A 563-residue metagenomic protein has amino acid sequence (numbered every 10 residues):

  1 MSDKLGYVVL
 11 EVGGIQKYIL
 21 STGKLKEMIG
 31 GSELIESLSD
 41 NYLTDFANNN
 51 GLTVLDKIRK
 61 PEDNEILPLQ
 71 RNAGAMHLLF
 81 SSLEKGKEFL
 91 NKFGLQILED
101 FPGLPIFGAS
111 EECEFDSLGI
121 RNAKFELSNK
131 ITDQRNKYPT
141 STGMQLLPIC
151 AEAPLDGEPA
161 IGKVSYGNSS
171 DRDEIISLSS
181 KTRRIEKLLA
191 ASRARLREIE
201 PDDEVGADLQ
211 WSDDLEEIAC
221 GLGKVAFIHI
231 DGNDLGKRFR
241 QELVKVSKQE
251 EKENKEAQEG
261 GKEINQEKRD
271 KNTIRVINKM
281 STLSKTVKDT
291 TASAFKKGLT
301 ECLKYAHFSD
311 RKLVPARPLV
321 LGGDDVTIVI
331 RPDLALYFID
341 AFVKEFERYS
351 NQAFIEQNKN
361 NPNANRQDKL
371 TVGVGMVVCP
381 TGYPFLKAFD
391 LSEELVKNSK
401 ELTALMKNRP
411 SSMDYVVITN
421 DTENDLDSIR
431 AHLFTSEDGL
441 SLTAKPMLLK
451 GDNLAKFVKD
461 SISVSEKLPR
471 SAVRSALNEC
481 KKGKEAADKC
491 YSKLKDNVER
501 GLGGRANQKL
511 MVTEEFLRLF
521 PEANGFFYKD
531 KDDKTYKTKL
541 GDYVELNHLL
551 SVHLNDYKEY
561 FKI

Functional and structural regions predicted by a protein language model:
M1-I563: Regulatory and interdomain segments flanking nucleotide-handling catalytic cores in signaling/defense enzymes
